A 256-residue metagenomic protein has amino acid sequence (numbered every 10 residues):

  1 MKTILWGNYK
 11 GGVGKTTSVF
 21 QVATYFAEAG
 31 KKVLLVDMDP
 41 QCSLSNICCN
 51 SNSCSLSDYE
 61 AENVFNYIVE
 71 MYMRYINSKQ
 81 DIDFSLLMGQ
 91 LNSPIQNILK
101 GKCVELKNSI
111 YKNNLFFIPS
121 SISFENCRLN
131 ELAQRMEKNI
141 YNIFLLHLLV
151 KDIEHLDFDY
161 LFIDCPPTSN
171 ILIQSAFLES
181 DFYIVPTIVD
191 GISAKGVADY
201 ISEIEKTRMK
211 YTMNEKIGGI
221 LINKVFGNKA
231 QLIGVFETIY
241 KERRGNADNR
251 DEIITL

Functional and structural regions predicted by a protein language model:
M1-L256: P-loop NTP-binding core
